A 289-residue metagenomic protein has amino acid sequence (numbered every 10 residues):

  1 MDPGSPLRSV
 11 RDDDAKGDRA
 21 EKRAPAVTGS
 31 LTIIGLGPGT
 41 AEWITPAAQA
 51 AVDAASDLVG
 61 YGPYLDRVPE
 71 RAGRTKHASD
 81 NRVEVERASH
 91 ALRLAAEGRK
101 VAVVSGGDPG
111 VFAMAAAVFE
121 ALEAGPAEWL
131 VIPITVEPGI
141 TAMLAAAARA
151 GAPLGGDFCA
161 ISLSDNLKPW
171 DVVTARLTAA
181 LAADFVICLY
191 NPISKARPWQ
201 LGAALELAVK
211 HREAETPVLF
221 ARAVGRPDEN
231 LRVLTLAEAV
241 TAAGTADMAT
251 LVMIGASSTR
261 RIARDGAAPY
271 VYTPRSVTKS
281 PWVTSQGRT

Functional and structural regions predicted by a protein language model:
M1-G4, V10-D18, A24: A cross-taxon signal for low-complexity, glycine/charged-rich
E21, L31, A182-T289: A contiguous loop/helix-start segment that scaffolds small-molecule binding in enzyme catalytic cores
E21-I134, I140, K279-Q286: Class I S-adenosyl-L-methionine
R23, V111-A183: Class I SAM-dependent methyltransferase SAM-binding "motif I" and its flanking Rossmann-like core
I34-G35, V103-G106, E137, I161-S164 (+3 more regions): Short beta-strand segments
A47-A51, P69-E70, V118-A121, G151 (+3 more regions): Short, solvent-exposed amphipathic alpha-helical segments in soluble enzyme and RNA/protein-processing domains
A55-L58, L94-G98, A121, G125 (+6 more regions): Change "in soluble alpha/beta enzymes" to "in soluble alpha/beta proteins
R99-V104, A152-L163, L181-F185, A237-M248: A polyampholytic, Gly/Pro-enriched intrinsically disordered region
